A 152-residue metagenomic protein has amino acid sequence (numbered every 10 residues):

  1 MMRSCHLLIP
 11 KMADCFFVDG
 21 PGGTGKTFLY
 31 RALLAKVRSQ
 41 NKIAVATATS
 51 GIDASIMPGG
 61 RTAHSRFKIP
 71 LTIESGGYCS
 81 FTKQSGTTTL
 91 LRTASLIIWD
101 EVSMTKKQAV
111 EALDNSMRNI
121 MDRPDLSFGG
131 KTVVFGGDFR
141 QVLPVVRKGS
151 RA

Functional and structural regions predicted by a protein language model:
M1-A152: Conserved ATP-binding/catalytic motifs of P-loop helicase motor domains
